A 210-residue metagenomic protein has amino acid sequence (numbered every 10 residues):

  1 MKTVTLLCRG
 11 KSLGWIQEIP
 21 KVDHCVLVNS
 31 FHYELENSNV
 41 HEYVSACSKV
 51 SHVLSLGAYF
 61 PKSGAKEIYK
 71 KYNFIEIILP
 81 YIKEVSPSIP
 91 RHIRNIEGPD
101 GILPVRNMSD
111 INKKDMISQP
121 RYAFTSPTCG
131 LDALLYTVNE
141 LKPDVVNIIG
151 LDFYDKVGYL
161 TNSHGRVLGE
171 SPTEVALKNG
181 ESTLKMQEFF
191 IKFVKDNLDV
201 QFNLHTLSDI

Functional and structural regions predicted by a protein language model:
M1-I210: Metal-ion/cofactor- or nucleotide/acyl-coenzyme-handling active-site neighborhoods
